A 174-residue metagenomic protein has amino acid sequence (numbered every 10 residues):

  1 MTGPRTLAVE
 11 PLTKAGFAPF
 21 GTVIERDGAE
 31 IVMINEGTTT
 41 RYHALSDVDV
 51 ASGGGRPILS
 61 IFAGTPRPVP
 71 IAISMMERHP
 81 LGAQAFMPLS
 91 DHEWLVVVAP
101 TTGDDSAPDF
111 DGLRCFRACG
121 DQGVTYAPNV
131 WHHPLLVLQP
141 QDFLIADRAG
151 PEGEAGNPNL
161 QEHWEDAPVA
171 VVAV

Functional and structural regions predicted by a protein language model:
M1-C115, E152-V174: Non-catalytic, conserved peripheral segments adjacent to functional cores
Q84-M87, G123-V124, L135: His/acidic/aromatic-lined binding-pocket segments of jelly-roll/cupin-type domains and related regulatory beta-sandwich
P88, C115-A118, H133, V137-L138: Generic structural "secondary-structure junction" signal
R117-W131: Conserved metal-binding segment of the jelly-roll/cupin
V130-W164: A short beta-strand-loop micro-motif that forms or neighbors metal/cofactor- and ligand-binding patches at active-site
